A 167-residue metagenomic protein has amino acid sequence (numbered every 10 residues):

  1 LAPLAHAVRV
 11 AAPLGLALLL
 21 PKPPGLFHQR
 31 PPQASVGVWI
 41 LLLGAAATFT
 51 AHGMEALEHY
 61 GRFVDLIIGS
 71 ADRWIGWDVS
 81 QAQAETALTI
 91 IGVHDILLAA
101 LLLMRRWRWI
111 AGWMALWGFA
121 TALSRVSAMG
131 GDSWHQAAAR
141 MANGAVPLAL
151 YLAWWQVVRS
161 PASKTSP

Functional and structural regions predicted by a protein language model:
L1-G61, Q81-V93, L103-P167: Extended, low-polarity transmembrane helix blocks
G61-I67: Membrane-interface loops
I67-V79: Perimembrane loop-to-helix junctions flanking transmembrane segments
A99: Conformational-control "hinges and anchors"
